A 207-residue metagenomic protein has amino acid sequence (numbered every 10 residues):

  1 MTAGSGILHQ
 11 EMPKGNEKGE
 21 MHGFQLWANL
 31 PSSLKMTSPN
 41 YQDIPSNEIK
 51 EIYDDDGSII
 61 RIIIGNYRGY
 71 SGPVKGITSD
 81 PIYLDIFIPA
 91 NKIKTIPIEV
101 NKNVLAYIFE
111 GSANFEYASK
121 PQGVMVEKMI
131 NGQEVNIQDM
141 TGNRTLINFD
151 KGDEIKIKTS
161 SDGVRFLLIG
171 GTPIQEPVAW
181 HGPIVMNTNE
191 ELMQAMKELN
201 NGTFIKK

Functional and structural regions predicted by a protein language model:
M1-K207: Jelly-roll (double-stranded beta-helix
